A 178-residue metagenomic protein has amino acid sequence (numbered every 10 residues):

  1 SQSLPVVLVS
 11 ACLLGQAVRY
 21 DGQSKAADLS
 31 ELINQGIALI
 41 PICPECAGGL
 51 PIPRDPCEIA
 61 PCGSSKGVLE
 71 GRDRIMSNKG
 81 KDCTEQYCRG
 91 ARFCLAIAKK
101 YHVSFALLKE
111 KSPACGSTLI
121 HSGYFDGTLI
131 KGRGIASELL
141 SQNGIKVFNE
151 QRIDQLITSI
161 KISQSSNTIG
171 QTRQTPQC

Functional and structural regions predicted by a protein language model:
Q2-Q35: N-terminal phosphate-binding or glycine-rich loops at protein starts, especially the Walker A/P-loop of NTPases
Q2-S3, Y20, A47, L69-I97 (+1 more regions): Divalent-metal-activated hydrolytic enzyme cores
C12, K109-S112: Short, well-ordered beta-to-alpha junction loops that form the rim of enzyme active sites and present histidine/acidic
G15, G49-L50, P113-G116: Short, active-site-adjacent cap segments at secondary-structure transitions
K25-M76: Short, surface-exposed acidic-centric catalytic microdomains
C57-P61, Y124-D126, S166-N167: Short, hinge-like loop/turn segments at secondary-structure boundaries
S104: Short acidic/polar active-site loop segments enriched in Thr and Asp
K111-T128: Active-site-adjacent alpha-helix immediately C-terminal to a catalytic or transition-state-stabilizing loop
